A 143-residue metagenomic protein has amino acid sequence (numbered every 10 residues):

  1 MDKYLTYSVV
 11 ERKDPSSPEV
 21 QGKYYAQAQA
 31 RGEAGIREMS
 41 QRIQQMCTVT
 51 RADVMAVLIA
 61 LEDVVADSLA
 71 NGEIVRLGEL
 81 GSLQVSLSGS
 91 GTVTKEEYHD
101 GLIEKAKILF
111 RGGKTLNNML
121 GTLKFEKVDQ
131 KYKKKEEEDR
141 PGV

Functional and structural regions predicted by a protein language model:
M1-A56, D63-V143: Strongly charged
